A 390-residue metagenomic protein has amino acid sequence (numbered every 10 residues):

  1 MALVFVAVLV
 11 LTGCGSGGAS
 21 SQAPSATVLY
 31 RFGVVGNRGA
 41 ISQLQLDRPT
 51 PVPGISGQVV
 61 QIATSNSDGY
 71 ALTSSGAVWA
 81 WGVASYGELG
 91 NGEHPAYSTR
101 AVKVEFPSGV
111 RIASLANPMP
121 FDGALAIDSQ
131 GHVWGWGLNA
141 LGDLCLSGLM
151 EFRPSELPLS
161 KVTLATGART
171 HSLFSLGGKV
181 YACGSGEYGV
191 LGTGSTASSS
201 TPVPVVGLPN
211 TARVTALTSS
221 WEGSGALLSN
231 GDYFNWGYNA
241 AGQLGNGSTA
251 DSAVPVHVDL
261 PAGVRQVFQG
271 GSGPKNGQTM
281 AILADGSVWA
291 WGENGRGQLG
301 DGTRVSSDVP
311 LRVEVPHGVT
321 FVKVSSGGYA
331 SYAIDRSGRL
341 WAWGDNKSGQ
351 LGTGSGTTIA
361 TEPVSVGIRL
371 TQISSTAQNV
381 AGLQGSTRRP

Functional and structural regions predicted by a protein language model:
V10-G13: C-terminal motif of bacterial Sec signal peptides marking the signal peptidase cleavage site
G15-G17: Bacterial signal peptide processing site
A23-P49, G82-R100, W136-R153, G184-T201 (+4 more regions): Short glycine/serine- and acidic-residue-enriched loop/turn motifs that recur at repeat junctions
R31, D68-A71, A80, D122-A126 (+11 more regions): Conserved core positions of repeat-based scaffolds
T50-Q58, K103-V110, L115, S155-S160 (+6 more regions): Short loop/turn motifs that recur once per blade in beta-propeller domains
T361-P390: Blade-level signature of beta-propeller repeat domains, shared across WD40, Kelch, NHL, RCC1 and BNR/Asp-box propellers
